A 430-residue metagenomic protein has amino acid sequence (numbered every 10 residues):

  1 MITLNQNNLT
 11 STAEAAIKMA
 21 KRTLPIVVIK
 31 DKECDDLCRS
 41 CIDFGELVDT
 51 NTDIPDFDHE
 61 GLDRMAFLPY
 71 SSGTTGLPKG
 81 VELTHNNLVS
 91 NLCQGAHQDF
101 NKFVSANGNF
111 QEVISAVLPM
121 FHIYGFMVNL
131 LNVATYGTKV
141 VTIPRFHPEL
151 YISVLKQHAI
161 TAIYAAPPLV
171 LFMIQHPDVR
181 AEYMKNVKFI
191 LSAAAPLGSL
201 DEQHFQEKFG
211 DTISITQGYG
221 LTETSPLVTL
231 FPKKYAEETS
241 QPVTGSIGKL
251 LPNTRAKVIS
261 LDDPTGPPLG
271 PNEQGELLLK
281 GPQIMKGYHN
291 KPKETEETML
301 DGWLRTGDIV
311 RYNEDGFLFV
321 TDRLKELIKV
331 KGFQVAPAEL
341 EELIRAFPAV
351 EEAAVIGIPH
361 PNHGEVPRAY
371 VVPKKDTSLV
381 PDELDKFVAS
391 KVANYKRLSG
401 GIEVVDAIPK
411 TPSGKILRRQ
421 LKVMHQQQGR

Functional and structural regions predicted by a protein language model:
M1-V48, K374-T377: Structural core segment of the AMP-binding/adenylate-forming
T3-N5, I163, G281, K286-G287 (+4 more regions): AMP-binding/adenylate-forming catalytic core of the ANL superfamily
V28-K30, A393-I416: AMP-binding/adenylate-forming catalytic domain of the ANL superfamily
E33, V48-Y70, L77, F103-V113: Conserved pre-ATP/AMP-binding loop-to-beta segment of ANL
G45-E46, T135, I160-A165, I174-P242 (+2 more regions): Gly/Ser/Thr-rich phosphate-binding loop
V89-V113, F121-A162, Q175-H176: Conserved AMP-binding/adenylation subdomain of ANL enzymes
I215, N253-L278, E314-D315, T377-P381 (+1 more regions): Conserved beta-loop-beta connector loops within the AMP-binding
K234, K249-N253, P264-E297, V335: Conserved ATP/PPi-binding loop(s) of AMP-dependent carboxylate-activating enzymes
